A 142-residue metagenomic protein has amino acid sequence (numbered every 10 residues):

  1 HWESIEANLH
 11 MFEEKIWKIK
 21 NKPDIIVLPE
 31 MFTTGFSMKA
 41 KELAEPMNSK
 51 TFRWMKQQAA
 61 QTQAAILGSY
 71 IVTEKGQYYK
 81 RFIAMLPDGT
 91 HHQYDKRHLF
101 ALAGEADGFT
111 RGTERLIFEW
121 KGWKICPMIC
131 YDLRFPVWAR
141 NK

Functional and structural regions predicted by a protein language model:
H1-E3: Short polar catalytic/cofactor-binding loops
I5-E6, E14-P87, H92: Cys-nucleophile CN-hydrolase/nitrilase-fold catalytic domain and related Cys-dependent amidase chemistry that acts on
A7-W17, L133-N141: Short, acidic/polar
T73-K142: Active-site catalytic loop in hydrolytic enzyme cores
